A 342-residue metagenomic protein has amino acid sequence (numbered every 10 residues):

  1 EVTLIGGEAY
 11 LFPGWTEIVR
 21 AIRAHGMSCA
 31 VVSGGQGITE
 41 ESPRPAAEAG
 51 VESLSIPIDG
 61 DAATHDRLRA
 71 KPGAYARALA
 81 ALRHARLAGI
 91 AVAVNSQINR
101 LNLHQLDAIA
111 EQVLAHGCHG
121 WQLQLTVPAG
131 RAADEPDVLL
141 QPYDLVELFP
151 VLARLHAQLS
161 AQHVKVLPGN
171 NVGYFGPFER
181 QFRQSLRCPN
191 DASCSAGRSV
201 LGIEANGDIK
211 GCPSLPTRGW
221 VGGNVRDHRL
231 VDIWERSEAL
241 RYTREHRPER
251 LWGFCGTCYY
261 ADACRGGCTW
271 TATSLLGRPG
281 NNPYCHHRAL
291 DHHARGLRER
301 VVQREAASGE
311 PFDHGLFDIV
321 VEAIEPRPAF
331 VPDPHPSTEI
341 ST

Functional and structural regions predicted by a protein language model:
E1-D144: Radical SAM/AdoMet-radical enzyme domain recognition
E41, T64, L68, C212 (+2 more regions): Residues that scaffold the ATP/ADP-binding catalytic core of kinase and kinase-like folds
V138-L139, Q181-L186: Short, surface-exposed amphipathic charged segments that create phosphate/polyanion-binding patches used for binding
Y143-F182, D208, P213-Y259, R265: C-terminal accessory region of radical SAM enzymes
H163, E204-C212, T217-V221, V225 (+2 more regions): Radical SAM enzyme core and accessory elements
S185-N190, R244: Short, P/G- and charge-enriched loop/turn segments at secondary-structure junctions
C194-R198: Short, small/polar residue-rich loop motifs at catalytic or cofactor-binding pockets
